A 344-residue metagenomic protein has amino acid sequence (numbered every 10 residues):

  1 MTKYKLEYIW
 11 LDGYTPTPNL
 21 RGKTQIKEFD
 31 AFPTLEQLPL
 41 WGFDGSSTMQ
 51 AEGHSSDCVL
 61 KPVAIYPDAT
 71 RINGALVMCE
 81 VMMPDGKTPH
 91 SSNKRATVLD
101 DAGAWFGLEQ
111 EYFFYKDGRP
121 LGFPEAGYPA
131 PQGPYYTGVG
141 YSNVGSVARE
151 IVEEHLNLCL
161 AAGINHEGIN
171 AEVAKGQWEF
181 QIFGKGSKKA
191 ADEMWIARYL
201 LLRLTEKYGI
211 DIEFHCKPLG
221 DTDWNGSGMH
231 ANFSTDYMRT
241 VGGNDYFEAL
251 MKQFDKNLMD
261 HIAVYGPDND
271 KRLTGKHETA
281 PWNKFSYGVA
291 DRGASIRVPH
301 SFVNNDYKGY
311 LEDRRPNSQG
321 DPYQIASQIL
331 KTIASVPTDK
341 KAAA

Functional and structural regions predicted by a protein language model:
M1-A344: Glycine-rich, acidic/polar active-site loops that bind/position phosphate-bearing ligands
